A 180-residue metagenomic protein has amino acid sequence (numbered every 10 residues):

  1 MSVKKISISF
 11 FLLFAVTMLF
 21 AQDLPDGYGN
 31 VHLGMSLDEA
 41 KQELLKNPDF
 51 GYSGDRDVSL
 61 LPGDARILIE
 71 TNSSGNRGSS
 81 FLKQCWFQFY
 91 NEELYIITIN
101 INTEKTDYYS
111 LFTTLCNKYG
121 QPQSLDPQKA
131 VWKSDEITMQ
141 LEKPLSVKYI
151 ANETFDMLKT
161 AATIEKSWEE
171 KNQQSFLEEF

Functional and structural regions predicted by a protein language model:
S2-L19: Sec-dependent N-terminal signal peptides
V3-K4, A40, T71: Generic cytosolic/nucleocytoplasmic N-terminal low-complexity/intrinsically disordered segments
I6-S7, L68, G78, I150 (+1 more regions): Residue-level detector of intrinsically disordered/flexible regions characterized by low predicted structural confidence
F11, D23-P25, W86: Short, functionally important structural connectors and interaction interfaces within domains
Q22-D64, I96-F180: Non-cytosolic coordination micro-motifs
G63-D107: Mid-chain, structured segments of secreted extracytoplasmic proteins
